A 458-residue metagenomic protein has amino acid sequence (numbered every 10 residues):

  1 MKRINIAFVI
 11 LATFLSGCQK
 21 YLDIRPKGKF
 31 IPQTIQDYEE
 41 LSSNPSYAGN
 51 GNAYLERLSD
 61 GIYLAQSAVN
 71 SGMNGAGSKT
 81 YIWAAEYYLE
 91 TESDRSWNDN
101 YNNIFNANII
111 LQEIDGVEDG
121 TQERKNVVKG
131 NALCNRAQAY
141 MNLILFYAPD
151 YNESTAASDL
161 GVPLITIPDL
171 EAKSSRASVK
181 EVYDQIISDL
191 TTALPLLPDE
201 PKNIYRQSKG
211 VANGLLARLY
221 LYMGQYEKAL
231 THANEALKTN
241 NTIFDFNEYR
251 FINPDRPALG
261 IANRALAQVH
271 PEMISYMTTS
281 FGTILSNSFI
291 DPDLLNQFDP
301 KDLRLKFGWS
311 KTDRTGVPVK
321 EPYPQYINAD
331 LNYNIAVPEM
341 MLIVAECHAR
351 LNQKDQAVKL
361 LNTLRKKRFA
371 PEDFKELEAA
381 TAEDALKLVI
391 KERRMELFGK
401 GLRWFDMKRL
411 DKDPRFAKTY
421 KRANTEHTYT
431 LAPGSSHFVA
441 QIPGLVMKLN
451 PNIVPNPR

Functional and structural regions predicted by a protein language model:
M1-P26: Bacterial Sec-dependent N-terminal signal peptides
C18-Y63, I243, V446-R458: Acidic, glycine-rich segments characteristic of secretory precursors and extracytoplasmic regions
G28-P32, S59-S71, L145, P149-S158 (+2 more regions): Short, surface-exposed recognition loops and adjoining beta-strand edges that mediate ligand/DNA contacts, enriched
G77-Y147, A177, T192-E200, N328-N332 (+2 more regions): Conserved, well-structured interaction surfaces
K228-P338, A370-E376, L386-L388, E396-G401 (+3 more regions): Hydrophobic-face positions in mid-chain alpha helices that act as interaction patches
